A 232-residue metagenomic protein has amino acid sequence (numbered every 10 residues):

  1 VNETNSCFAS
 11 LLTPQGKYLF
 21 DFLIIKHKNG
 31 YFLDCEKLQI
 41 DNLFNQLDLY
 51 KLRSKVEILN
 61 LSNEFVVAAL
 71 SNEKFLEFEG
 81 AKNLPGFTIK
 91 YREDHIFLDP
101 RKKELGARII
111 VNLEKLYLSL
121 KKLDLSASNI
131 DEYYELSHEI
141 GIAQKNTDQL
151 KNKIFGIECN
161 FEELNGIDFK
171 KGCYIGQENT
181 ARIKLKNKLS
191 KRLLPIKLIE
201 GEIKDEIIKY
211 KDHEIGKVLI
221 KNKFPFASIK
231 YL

Functional and structural regions predicted by a protein language model:
V1-D21, I25-K28: Acidic, proline/glycine-enriched N-terminal capping motif
V1-E3, L70-F75, K197-I203: Short, surface-exposed ligand-recognition loops at beta-strand->loop->(often short) alpha-helix junctions that present
N2-N5, N83-K90, G201-I207: Glycine-centered loop/turn motifs
F8, D21, G86, G106 (+2 more regions): Short, acidic/polar N-cap/turn motifs at the starts of alpha helices
Q15, K26-K28, K51, L189 (+1 more regions): A generic beta-sheet turn/junction motif
Y18, I157-I167, Q177, A181-L232: Glycine-rich, small/acidic residue-mixed loop/short-helix segments
L23-I140, Y210: Acidic, low-complexity central loop/insert segments
K102, A107-L193: Anionic-ligand-binding alpha/beta catalytic cores of soluble enzymes and soluble regulatory domains that recognize
